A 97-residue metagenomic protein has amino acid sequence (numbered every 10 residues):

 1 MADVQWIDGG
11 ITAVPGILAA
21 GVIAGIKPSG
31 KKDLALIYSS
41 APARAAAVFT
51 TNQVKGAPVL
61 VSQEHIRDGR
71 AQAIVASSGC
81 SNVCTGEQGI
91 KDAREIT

Functional and structural regions predicted by a protein language model:
M1-T50: N-terminal amphipathic/basic leader segments beginning at the initiator methionine
I26-S29, A47, T51, D68 (+1 more regions): Catalytic cores of large soluble enzymes that bind and process phosphate-bearing ligands
G30-D33, V54-G56, D68-A73: Short coil/turn connectors at secondary-structure junctions
S39-A41, N52, S62-E64, S77-C80: Fold-independent oxyanion-binding glycine-rich loops and adjacent beta-strand/coil segments at enzyme active sites
A43, I66-D68, A73, V83: A broad, structure-centric signal for solvent-exposed, well-ordered loop/edge residues that line or flank functional
V54-H65, I90-T97: Short, well-ordered amphipathic alpha-helical segments that serve as non-catalytic structural scaffolds within diverse
V75-T97: Alpha-helical support elements that line or immediately flank enzyme active sites and cofactor-binding pockets
